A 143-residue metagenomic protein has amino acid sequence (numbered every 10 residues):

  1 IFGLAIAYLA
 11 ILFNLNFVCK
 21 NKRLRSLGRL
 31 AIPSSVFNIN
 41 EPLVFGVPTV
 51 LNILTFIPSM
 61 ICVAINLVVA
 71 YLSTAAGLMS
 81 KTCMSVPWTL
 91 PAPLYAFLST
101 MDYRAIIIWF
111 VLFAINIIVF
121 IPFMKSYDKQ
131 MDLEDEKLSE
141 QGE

Functional and structural regions predicted by a protein language model:
I1, A10-L12, L30, V44-E143: Transmembrane alpha-helical segments and their short flanking loops that form helix-hairpins/helix-helix interfaces
A7-V36: Membrane-embedded helical hairpins/re-entrant loop segments and their flanking transmembrane helices within multi-pass
